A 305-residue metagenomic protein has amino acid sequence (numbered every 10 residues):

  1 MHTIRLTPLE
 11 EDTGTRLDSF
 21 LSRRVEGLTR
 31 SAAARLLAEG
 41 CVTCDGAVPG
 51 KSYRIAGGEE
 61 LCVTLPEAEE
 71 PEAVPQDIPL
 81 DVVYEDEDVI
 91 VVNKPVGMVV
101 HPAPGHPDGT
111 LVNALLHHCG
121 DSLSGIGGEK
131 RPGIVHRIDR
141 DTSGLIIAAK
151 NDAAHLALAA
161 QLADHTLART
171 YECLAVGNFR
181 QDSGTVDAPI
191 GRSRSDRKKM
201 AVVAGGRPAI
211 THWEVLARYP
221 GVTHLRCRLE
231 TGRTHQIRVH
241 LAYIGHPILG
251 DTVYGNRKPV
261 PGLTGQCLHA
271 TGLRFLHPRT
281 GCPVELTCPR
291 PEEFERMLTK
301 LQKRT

Functional and structural regions predicted by a protein language model:
M1-R35, L80, S195, A204-I210 (+3 more regions): Pseudouridine synthases involved in rRNA/tRNA modification
M1-T185, P189-R194, T287, E292-Q302: RNA pseudouridine synthases
C44-D45, H101-P102, A149, M200-V202 (+2 more regions): Thr-Gly-centered strand-to-loop micro-motif
D45-G50, G221-H224, P259: Short alpha-helix capping/helix-loop boundary micro-motifs
G50-R54, R226, G265: Short, surface-exposed secondary-structure edge patches
T64, L174, P189, E214 (+2 more regions): Residue-level recognition of well-ordered beta-strand positions that form the cores of beta-sheet-rich folds across
D86, R140-D141, L167, R207 (+2 more regions): Short flexible coil/turn linkers enriched for glycine and charged/polar residues that connect secondary-structure
I90, Y171, T223-L225, T271: Short beta-strand micro-motifs in enzyme catalytic cores
